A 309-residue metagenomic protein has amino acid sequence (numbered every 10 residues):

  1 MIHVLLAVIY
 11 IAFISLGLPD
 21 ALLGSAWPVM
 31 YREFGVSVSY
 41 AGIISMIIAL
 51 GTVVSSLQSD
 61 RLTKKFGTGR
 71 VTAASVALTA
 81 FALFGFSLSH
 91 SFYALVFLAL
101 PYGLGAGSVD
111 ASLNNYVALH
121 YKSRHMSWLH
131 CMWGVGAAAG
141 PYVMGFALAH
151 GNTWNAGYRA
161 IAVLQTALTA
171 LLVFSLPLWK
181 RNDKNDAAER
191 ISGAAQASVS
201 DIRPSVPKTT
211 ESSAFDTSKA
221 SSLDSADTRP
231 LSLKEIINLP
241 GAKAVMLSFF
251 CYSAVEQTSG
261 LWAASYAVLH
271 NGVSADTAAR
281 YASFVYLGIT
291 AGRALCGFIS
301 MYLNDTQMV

Functional and structural regions predicted by a protein language model:
V4-L5, I11-M30, S259-A264: Extracytoplasmic
A21, I48-L57, A138, Y286-A294: Residue-level signature of mid-helix packing/kink "hotspots" within the transmembrane helices of 12-pass Major
L23-G24, P240-S283, L287, A291: Extracytoplasmic gate region of multi-pass secondary transporters
W27, S59, G136-A149, C296: Small-residue (Gly/Pro/Ala) motifs that create kinks and tight helix-helix packing interfaces
V54-Y93: Conserved MFS/SLC helix-loop-helix module at the cytosolic interface between two early adjacent transmembrane helices
L98-M132: Cytoplasmic helix-loop-helix junction between adjacent transmembrane helices in 12-TM secondary transporters
A156-P177: Symmetry-related core transmembrane helices of the 12-TM Major Facilitator Superfamily/SLC fold
D183-V245: Juxtamembrane intracellular "pre-TM" segments in multi-pass secondary transporters
